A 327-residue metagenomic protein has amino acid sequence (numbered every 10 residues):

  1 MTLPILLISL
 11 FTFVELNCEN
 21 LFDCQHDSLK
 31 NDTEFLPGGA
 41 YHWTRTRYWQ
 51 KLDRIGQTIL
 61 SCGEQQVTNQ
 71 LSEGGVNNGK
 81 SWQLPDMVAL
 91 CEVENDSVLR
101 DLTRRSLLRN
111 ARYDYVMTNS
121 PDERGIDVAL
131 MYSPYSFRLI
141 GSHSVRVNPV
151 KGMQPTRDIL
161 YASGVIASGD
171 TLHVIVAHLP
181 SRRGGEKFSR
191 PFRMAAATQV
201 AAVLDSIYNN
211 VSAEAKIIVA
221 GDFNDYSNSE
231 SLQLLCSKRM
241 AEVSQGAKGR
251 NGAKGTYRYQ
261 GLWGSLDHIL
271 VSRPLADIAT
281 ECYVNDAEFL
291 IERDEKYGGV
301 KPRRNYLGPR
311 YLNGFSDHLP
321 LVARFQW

Functional and structural regions predicted by a protein language model:
I8-R112, V116-V128, A197-T198, R293-R303 (+1 more regions): N-terminal, active-site-proximal structural segment of metallo-dependent hydrolase catalytic domains
C18, V93, L179, G221-F223: Active-site metal-binding loops of divalent metal-dependent hydrolases
L29-D32, A167-D170, I175-F192: Active-site His/acidic residue clusters
P37-T46, N78, L84-L90, M117-T118 (+5 more regions): Second-shell loop/turn segments in exported
M87, E92-L179: Structured beta-strand-rich core segments of catalytic domains in phosphoester-bond hydrolases
N95-S97, E123-G125, R182-G184, N224-E230 (+1 more regions): Active-site environment of divalent metal-dependent phosphoester hydrolases
R190-S212: A long, amphipathic alpha-helix that forms part of the scaffold/cap immediately adjacent to metal-dependent active
L204-I217, N224-W327: Metal-dependent phosphoester-hydrolase catalytic domains
